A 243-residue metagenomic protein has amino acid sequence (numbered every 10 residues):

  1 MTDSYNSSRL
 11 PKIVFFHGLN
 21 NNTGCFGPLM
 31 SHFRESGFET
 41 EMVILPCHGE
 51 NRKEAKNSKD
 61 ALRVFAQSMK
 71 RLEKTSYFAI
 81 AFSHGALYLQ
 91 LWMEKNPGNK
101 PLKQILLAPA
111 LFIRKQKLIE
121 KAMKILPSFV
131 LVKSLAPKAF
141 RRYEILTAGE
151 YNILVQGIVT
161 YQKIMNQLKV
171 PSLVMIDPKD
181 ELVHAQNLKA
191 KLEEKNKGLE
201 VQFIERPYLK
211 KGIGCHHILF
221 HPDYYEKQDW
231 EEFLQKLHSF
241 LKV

Functional and structural regions predicted by a protein language model:
T2-H48: Short, surface-exposed "cap/lid" segments of acyl-processing enzymes
P28, L91-K95: Active-site signature of alpha/beta-hydrolase-fold catalytic machinery across serine- and Asp/Cys-nucleophile hydrolases
H48-E73: Catalytic nucleophile-loop/oxyanion-hole region of alpha/beta-hydrolase and closely related hydrolase-like folds
I80-L89: Gly/Ala-rich beta-loop-alpha elbow adjacent to hydrolase catalytic centers
P109-V170, D177-V183, Q202-L234: The alpha/beta-hydrolase serine catalytic core
H184-E194: Short alpha-helix in the alpha/beta-hydrolase fold that links the catalytic acid
E232, K236-V243: C-terminal alpha-helix
